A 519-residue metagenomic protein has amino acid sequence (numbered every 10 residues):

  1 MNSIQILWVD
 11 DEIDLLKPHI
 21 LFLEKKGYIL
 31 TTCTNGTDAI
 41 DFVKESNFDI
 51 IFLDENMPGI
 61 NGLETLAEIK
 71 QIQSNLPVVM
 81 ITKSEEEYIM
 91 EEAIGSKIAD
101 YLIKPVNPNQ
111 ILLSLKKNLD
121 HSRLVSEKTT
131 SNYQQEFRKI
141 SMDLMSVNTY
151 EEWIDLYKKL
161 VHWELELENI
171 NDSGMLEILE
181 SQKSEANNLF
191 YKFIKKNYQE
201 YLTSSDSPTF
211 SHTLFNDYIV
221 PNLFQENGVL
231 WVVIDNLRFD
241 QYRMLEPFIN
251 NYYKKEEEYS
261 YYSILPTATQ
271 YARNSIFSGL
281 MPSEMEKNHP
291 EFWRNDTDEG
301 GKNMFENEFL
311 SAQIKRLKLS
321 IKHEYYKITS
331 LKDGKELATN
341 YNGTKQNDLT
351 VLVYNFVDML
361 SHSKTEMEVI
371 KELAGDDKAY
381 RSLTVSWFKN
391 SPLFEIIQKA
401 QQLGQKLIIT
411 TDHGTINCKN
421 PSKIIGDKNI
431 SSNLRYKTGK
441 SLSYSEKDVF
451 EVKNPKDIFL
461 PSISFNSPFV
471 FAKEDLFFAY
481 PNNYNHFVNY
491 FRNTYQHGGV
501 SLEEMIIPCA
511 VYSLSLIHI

Functional and structural regions predicted by a protein language model:
I13-T31: Two-component/phosphorelay signaling modules centered on CheY-like receiver
T34-D38, N61-E64: Acidic catalytic/metal-coordinating carboxylates
D41, L63-S74: Short amphipathic alpha-helix used as the core "switch/output" element in two-component signaling
S46-F52: Active-site beta3 strand of CheY-like receiver
D54, T82: Active-site residues of response regulator receiver
M57: Receiver (REC) domain active-site loop signature in two-component systems and cognate sites in sensor histidine kinases
E64, E85-D100: Alpha4 helix (beta4-alpha4-beta5 surface) of REC/receiver domains from two-component response regulators
I517-I519: Conserved small/polar residues in nucleotide/adenosyl-binding loops
